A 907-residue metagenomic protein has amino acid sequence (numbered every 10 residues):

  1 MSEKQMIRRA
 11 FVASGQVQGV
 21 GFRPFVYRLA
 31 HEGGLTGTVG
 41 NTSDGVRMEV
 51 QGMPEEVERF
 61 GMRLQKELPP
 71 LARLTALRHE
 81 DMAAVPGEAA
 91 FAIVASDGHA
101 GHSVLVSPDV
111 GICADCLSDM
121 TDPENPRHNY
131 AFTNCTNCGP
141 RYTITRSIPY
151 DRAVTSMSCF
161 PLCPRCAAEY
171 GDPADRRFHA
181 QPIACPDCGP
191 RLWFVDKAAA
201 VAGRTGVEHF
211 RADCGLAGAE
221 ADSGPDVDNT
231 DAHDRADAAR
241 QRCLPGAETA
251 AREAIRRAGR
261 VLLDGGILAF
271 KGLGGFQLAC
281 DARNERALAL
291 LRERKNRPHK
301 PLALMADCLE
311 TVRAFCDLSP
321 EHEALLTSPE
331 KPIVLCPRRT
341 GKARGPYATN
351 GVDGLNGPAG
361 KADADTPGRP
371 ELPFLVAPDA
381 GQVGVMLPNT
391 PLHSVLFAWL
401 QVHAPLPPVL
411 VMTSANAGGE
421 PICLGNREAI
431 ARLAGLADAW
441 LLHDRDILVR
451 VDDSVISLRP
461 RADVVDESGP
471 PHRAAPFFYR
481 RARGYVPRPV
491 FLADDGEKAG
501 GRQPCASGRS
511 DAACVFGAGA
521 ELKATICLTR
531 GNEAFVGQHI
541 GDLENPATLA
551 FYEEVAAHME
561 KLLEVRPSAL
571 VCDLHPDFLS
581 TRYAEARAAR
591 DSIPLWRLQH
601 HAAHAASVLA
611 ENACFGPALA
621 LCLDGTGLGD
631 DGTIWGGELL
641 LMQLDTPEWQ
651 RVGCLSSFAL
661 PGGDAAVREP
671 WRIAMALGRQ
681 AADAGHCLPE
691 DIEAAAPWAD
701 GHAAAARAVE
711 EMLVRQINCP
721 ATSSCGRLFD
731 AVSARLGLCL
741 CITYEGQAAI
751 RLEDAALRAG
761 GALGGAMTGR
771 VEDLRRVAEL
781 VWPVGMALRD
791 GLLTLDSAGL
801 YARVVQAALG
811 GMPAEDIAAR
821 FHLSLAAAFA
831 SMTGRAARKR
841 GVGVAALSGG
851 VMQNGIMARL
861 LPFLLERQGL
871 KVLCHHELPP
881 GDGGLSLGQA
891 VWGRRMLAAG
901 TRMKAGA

Functional and structural regions predicted by a protein language model:
M1-P182, P186-W193: Intrinsically disordered, low-complexity, mixed-charge
D81, I267, G275-R339, E371 (+1 more regions): A phosphate-binding glycine/aspartate-rich beta-alpha loop in the early core of alpha/beta enzymes
E169, R177, L400-G496, I717 (+1 more regions): Internal gly/pro-rich beta-alpha loop/helix module that stabilizes soluble enzyme cofactors or their anionic handles
G189-R191, A520-A550, E554, H558 (+2 more regions): A contiguous, well-structured pocket-lining segment that forms one wall/lid of small-molecule binding clefts in soluble
A269, E564-P576, R840-V851: Short glycine-rich phosphate-binding loop at a beta-alpha junction
R313-L318, S394-V395, I422-A429, D453-S454 (+3 more regions): Conserved phosphate-binding catalytic cores of ATP/NTP-utilizing and phosphoryl-transfer enzymes
D573, S592-H604, G843-S848, Q853-G855 (+1 more regions): Conserved phosphate-binding/catalytic loops in two-lobed NTP-binding clefts
L609-Q680, A684, E693, V714 (+5 more regions): Active-site histidine-anchored catalytic micro-motif
